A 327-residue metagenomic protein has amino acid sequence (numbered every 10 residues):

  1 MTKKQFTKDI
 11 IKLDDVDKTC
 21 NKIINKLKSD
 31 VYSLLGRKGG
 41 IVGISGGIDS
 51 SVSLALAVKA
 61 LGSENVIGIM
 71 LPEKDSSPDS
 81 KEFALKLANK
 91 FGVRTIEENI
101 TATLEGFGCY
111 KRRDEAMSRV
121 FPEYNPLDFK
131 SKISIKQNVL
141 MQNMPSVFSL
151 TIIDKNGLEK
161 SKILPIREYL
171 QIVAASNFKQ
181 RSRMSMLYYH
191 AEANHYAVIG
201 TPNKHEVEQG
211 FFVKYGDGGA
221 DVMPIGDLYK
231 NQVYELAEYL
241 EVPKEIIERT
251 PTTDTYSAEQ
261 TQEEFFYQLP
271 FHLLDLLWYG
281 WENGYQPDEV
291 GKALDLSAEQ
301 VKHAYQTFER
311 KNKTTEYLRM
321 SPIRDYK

Functional and structural regions predicted by a protein language model:
M1-V42, V52, L56-K59, E64-I67 (+3 more regions): ATP/NTP-dependent adenylation/nucleotidyl-transfer catalytic domains that generate, transfer, or process NMP-activated
G47: Conserved G/P- and acidic residue-centered "switch" motifs that form tight phosphate/ATP-binding loops in soluble
P72: Acidic, Mg2+-coordinating phosphoryl-transfer loop and its flanking beta/alpha structural elements, shared across
